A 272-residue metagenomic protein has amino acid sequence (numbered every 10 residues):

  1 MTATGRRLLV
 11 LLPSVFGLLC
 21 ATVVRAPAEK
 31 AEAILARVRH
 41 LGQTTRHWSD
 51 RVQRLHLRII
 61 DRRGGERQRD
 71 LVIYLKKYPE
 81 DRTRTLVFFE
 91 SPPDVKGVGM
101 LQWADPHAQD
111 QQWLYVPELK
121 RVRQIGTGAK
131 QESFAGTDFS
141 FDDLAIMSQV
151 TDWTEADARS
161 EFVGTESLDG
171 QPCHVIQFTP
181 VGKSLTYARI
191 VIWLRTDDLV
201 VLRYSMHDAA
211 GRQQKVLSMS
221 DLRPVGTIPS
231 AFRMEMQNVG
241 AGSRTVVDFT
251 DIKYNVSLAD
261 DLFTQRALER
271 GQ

Functional and structural regions predicted by a protein language model:
M1-L12: Bacterial N-terminal signal peptides that target proteins for export
V10-C20: Bacterial N-terminal signal peptides
C20-A21, A26-A28: Boundary at the C-terminal end of the N-terminal hydrophobic targeting segment
K30-R121: N-terminal mature ectodomain segment of secretory-pathway/periplasmic proteins
A36, E90, L101-W103, Q111-Y115 (+2 more regions): Gly/Pro-enriched, hydrophobic low-complexity segments that function as extracytoplasmic propeptides/linkers
Y74-Y78, R159-V163, S220-L222: Short, exposed beta-strand/loop patches in secreted or surface proteins that constitute
V150-A158: Surface-exposed beta-loop interaction hotspot
G271-Q272: Short, solvent-exposed mixed-charge patches
